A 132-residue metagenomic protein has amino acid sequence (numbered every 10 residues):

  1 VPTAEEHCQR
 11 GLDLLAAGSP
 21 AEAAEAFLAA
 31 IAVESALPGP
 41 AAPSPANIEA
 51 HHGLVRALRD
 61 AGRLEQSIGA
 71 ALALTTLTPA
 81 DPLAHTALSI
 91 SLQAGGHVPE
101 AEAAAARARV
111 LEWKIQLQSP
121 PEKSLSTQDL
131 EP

Functional and structural regions predicted by a protein language model:
E5, G39-A42, A46-E49, L83 (+1 more regions): Start-of-helix register in tetratricopeptide repeats
A29-A32, G39-A42, L72-T76, R109-V110: Conserved structural position within tetratricopeptide repeats
P79-P82, T86-L117: TPR/TPR-like (Sel1-like) alpha-helical repeat modules
